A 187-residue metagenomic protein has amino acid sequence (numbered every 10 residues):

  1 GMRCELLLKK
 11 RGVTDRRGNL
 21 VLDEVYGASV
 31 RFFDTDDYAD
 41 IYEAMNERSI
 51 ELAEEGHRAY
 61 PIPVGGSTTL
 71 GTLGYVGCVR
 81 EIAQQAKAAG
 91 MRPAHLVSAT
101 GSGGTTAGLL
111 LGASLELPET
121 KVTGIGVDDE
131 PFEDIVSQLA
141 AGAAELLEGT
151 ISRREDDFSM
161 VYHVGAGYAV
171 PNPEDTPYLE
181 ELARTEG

Functional and structural regions predicted by a protein language model:
M2-E5, S29, E119-K121: Residues at the starts of beta-strands that form the adenosine-phosphate
C4-G12, I125-V127: ATP-dependent adenylation/pyrophosphate-handling site
L8-A89, F158-P171, Y178-A183: Small/polar-residue-rich loop-to-helix segments that shape phosphate-bearing ligand pockets
T72-M160: Glycine-rich phosphate/pyrophosphate-binding loop at beta-loop-alpha junctions
T185-G187: Glycine- and charged-residue-rich phosphate/anionic-cofactor binding loop of Rossmann-like
